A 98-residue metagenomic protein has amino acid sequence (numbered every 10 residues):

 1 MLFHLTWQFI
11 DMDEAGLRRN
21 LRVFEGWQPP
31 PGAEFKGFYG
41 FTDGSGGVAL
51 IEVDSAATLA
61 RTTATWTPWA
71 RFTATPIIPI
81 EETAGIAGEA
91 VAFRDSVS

Functional and structural regions predicted by a protein language model:
M1-P30, E34-G46, D54-A57, I78-S98: Short S/T/G/P-rich N-terminal loop/turn motif that feeds into the first structured element of a domain
G16, A60, A70-T73: Secondary-structure transition/capping residues
R22, T65-W66: Short, solvent-exposed amphipathic alpha-helical segments in soluble enzyme and RNA/protein-processing domains
L50: Small, basic N-terminal interaction modules of short regulatory proteins
T58-T65: Short, electropositive alpha-helical surface patch
T67-P68, V91: Residue-level detector of secondary-structure transition/capping positions
W69-E81: Conserved short beta-strand edge segments in small beta-sheet-based binding/regulatory domains
